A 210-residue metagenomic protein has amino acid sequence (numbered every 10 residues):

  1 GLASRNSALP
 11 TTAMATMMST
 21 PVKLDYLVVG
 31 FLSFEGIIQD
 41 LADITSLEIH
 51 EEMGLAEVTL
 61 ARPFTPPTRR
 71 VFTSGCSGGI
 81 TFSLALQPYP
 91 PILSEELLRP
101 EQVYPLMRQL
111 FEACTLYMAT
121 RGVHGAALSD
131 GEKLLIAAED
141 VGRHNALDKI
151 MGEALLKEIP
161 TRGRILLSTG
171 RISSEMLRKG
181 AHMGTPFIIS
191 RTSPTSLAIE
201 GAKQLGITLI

Functional and structural regions predicted by a protein language model:
G1-S129, I136-A137: Intrinsically disordered, low-complexity regions enriched in acidic/Ser/Thr/Pro/Gln residues
S19, A138-G142, P194: Short alpha-helix boundary/capping segments
V28-L32, A42, R70-T73, V141 (+3 more regions): Surface-exposed beta-strand edges and their flanking turn/coil or helix-capping segments
I49, H124-A127, G131, R171 (+2 more regions): Short, surface-exposed, charged/polar-biased interaction segments
F111-T169: A mid-sequence, solvent-exposed acidic-amphipathic segment
H144-I210: Feature captures the catalytic cores and cofactor-binding loops of soluble hydro-lyases/lyases that act on carboxylate
